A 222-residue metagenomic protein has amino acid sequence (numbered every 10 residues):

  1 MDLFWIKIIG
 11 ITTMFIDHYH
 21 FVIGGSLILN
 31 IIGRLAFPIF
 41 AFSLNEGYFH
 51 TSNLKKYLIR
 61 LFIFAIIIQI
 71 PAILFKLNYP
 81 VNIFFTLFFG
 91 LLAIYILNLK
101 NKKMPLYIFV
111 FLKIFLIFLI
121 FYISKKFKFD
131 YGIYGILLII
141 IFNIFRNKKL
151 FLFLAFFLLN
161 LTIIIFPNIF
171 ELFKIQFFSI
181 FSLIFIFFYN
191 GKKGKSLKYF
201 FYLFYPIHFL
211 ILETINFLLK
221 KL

Functional and structural regions predicted by a protein language model:
M1-L222: Alpha-helical transmembrane segments and their immediate juxtamembrane cytosolic regions
